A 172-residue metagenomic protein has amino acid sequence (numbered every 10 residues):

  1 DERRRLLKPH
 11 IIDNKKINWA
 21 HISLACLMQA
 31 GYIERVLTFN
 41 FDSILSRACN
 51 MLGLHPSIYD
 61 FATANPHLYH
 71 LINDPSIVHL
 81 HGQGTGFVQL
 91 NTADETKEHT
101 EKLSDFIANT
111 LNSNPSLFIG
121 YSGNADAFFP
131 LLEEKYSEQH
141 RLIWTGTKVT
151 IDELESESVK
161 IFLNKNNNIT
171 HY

Functional and structural regions predicted by a protein language model:
D1-F39, I44-L45, G53: Gly/serine-rich nucleotide phosphate-binding loop at the start of the catalytic core of nucleotide/ADP-ribose-handling
D1-P9, P56-Y69: A phosphate-binding glycine/aspartate-rich beta-alpha loop in the early core of alpha/beta enzymes
E2-I17, G82-T100: Glycine-rich phosphate-binding "P-loop"
Q29-E34, M51-P56, H67-N73, S104-Y172: SIR2/sirtuin-family catalytic core signature
T38, H81, W144-G146: Short beta-strand/turn micro-motifs composed of small residues that flank or help shape donor/cofactor-binding pockets
D42-I44, Q83-T85, S122-N124, V149-T150: Short, solvent-exposed loop/turn segments at secondary-structure junctions
A48-M51, N91: Short acidic, glycine/serine/threonine-rich loops at helix termini
L71, P75-G84: Class I SAM-dependent methyltransferase SAM-binding "motif I" and its flanking Rossmann-like core
